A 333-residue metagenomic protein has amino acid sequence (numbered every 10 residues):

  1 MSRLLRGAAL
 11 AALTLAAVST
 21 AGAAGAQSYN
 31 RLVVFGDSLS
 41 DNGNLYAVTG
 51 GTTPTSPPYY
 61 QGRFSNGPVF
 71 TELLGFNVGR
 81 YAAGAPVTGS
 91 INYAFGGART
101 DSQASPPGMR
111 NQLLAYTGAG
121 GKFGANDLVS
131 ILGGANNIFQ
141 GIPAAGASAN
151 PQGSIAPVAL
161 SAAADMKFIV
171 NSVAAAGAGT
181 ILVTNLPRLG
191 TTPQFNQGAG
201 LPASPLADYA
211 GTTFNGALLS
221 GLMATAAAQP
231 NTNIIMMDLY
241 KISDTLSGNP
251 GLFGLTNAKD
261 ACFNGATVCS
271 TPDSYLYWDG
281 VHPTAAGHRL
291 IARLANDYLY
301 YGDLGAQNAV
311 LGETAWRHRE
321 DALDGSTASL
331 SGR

Functional and structural regions predicted by a protein language model:
R3-L4, L13, V18, A23-R333: Conserved active-site regions of diverse hydrolases
